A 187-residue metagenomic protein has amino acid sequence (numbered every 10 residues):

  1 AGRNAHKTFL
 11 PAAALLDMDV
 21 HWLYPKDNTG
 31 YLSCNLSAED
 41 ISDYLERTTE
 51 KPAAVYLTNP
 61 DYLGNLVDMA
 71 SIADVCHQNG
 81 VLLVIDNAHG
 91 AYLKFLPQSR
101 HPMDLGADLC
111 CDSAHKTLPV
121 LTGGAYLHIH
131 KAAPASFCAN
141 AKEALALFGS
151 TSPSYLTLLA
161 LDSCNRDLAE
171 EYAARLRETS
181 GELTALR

Functional and structural regions predicted by a protein language model:
A1-R187: Conserved PLP-enzyme active-site core in the AAT-like
